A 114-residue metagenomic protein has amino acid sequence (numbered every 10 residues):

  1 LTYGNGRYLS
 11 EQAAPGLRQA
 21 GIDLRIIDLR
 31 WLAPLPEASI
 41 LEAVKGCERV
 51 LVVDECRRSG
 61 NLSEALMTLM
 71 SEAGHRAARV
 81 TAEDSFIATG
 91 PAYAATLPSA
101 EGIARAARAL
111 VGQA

Functional and structural regions predicted by a protein language model:
L1-A114: Thiamine diphosphate
